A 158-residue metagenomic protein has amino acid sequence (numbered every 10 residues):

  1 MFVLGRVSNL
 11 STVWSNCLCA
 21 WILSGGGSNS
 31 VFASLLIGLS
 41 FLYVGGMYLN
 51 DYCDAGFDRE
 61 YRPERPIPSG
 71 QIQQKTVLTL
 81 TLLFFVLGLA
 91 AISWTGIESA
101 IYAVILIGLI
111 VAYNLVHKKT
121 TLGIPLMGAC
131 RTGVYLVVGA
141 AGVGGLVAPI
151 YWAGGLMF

Functional and structural regions predicted by a protein language model:
M1-T12, Y52, G56-T79, V111-V134: Interhelical loop and helix-boundary elements at the membrane-water interface of polytopic inner-membrane proteins
V3-V7, S11, S15-S24, G142: Glycine/proline-rich, flexible active-site/cofactor-binding loop segments that harbor closely spaced acidic
L10, W14-S15, N29, G45 (+1 more regions): Short N-terminal amphipathic alpha-helix/helix-capping patch enriched in small hydrophobics with frequent Ser/Thr
V13-C17, F85-G88, I107-I110, R131-Y135 (+1 more regions): Helical transmembrane-bundle signal
C19-I37, L87-I101, Y135-A153: Helix-coil boundary and interhelical linker segments in multi-pass alpha-helical membrane proteins
I37-G38, A55-I110, Y151, G155: Multi-pass membrane catalytic core of lipid/isoprenoid biosynthesis enzymes
S40-L49, G108-V116, G133, G154-F158: Transmembrane alpha-helical segments that form the membrane-embedded catalytic/substrate-channel core of multi-pass
